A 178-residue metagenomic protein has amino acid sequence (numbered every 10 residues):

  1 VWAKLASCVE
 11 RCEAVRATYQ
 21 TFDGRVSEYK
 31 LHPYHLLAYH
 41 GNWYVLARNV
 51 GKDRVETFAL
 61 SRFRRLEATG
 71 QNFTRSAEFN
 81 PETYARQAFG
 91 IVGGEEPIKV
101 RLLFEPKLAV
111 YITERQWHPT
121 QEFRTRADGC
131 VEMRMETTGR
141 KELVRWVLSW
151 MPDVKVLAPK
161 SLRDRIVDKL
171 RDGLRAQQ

Functional and structural regions predicted by a protein language model:
V1-R101: Core beta-strand-centered patch of the WYL/Sm-like small regulatory domain
R86-Q178: Polybasic (Lys/Arg-rich)
